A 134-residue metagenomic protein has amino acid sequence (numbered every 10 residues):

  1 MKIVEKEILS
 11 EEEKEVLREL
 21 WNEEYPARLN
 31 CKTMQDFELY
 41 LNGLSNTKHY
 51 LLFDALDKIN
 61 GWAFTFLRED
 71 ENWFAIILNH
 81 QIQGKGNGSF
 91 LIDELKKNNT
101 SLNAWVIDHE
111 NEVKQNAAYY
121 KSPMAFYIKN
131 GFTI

Functional and structural regions predicted by a protein language model:
M1-Q35, F53: Short amphipathic alpha-helix that is part of the acyltransferase structural core
L39-L51, E69-N72: A short helix-loop-beta-strand connector motif used in the catalytic cores of GNAT acetyltransferases and, in some
N46, D70, L95-N103: Short glycine/proline-enriched coil/turn segments at helix->beta-strand junctions
T47-G61, N79: Conserved beta-hairpin
F66, D70-Q81, L102-D108: Conserved acetyl-CoA binding element of GNAT-fold acetyltransferases
G84-K97, Y119-P123: Conserved acetyl-CoA-binding loop-helix of GNAT-fold acetyltransferases
K97-Q115: Conserved GNAT acetyl-CoA-binding A-motif
H109-I134: Conserved active-site alpha-helix within GNAT-family acetyltransferase domains
